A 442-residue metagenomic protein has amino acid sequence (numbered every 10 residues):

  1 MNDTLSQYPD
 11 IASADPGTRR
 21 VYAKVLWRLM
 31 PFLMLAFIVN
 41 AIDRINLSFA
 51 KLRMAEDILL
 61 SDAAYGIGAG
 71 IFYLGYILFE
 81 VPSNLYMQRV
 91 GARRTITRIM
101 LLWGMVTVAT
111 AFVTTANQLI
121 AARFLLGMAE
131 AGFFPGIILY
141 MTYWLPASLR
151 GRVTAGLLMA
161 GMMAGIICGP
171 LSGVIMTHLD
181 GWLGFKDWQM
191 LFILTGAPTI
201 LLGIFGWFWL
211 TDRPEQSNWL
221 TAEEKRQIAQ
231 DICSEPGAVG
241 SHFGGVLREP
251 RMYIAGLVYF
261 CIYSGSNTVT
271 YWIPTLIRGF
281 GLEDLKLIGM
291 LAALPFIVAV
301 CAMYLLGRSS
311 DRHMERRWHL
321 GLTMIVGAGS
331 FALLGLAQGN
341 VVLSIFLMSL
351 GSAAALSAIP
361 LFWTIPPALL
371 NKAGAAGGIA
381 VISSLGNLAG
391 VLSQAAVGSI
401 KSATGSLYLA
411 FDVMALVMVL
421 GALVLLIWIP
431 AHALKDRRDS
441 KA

Functional and structural regions predicted by a protein language model:
L47-S48, R248-G307, I359, W363 (+1 more regions): Extracytoplasmic gate region of multi-pass secondary transporters
L59, G91, F112-Q118, A129 (+4 more regions): Helix-breaking motifs and short loop linkers at transmembrane-helix boundaries and internal kinks in secondary membrane
L78-N117: Conserved MFS/SLC helix-loop-helix module at the cytosolic interface between two early adjacent transmembrane helices
F79-G91, A302-E315: Helix-to-loop junctions at the C-terminal end of transmembrane segments in multipass secondary transporters
Q88-M100, D311-M324: Cytoplasmic membrane-interface "Motif A"-like loop-to-helix N-cap segments of 12-TM Major Facilitator Superfamily
A122-M159: Cytoplasmic helix-loop-helix junction between adjacent transmembrane helices in 12-TM secondary transporters
R152-M176, P198-T199, S383-S393: Glycine-rich segments within core transmembrane alpha-helices of 12-TM secondary carriers
R316-I365: C-terminal transmembrane helical hairpin of 12-TM major facilitator-type secondary transporters
